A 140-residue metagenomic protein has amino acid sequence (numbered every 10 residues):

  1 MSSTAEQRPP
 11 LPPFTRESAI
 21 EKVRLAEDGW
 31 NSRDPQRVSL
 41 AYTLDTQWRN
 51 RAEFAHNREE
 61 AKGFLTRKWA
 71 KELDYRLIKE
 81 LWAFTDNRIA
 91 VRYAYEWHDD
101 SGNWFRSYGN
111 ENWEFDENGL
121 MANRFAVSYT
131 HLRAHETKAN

Functional and structural regions predicted by a protein language model:
M1-L44: Short, low-complexity N-terminal intrinsically disordered segments enriched in polar/charged residues
S18-E21, P35-R88: A solvent-exposed, acidic/Ser-Thr-rich amphipathic alpha-helical stretch
T43, F115-D116: Short, acidic, Ser/Thr-enriched surface-loop or helix-capping motifs
R76-L77, F105-N110: Short, surface-exposed coil-to-beta transition loops
T85-Y95, S107: A short hydrophobic beta-strand element
T130-A139: Conserved small/polar residues in nucleotide/adenosyl-binding loops
